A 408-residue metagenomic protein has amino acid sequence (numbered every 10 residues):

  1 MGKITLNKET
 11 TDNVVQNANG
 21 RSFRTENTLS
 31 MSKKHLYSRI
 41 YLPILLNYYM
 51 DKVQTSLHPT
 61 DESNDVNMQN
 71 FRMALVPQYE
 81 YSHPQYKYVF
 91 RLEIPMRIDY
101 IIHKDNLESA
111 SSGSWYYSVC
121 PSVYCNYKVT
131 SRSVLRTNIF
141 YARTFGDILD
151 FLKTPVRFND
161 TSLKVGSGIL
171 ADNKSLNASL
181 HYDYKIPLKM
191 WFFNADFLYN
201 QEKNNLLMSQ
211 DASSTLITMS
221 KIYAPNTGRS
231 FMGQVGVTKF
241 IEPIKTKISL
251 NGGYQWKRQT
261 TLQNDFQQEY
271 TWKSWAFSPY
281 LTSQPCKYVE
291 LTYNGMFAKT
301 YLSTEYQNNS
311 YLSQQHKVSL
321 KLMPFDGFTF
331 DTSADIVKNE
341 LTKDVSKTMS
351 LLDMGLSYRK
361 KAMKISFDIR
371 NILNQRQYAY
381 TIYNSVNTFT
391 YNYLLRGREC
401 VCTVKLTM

Functional and structural regions predicted by a protein language model:
M1, T11-M408: Exposed, low-structure sequence patches enriched in small/polar residues
